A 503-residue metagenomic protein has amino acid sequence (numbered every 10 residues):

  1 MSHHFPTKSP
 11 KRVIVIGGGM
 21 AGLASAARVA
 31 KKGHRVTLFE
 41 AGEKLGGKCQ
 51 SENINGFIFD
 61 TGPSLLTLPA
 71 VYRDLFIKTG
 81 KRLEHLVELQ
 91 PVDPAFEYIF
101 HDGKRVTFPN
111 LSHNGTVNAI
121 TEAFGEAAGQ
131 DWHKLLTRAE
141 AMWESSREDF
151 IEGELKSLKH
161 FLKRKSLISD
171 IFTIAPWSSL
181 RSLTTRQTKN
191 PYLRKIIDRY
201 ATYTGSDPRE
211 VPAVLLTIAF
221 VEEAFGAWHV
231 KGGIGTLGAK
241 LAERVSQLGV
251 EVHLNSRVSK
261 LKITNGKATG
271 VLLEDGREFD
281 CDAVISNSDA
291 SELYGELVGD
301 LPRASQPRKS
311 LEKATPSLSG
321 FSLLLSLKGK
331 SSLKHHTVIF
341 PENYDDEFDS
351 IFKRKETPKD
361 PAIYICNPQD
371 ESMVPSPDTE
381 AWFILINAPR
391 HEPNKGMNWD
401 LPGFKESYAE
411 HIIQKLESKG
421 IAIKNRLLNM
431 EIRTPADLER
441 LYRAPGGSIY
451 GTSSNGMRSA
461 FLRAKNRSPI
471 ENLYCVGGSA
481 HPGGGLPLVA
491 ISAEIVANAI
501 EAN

Functional and structural regions predicted by a protein language model:
F5-S145, T452-S454: N-terminal glycine-rich phosphate/pyrophosphate-binding loop and immediately adjacent elements
P63, G478-I500: A conserved FAD-binding loop/helix module that cradles the flavin
H101-V211: Rossmann-like flavin
N190-T204, P358-C366, A422-P482: A glycine-rich dinucleotide-binding beta-alpha-beta segment and adjacent secondary-structure elements that constitute
K195-A224, W228, S468-E471: Active-site-adjacent "gating/activation" loops or surface patches in catalytic cores
T217-A268: Helical element adjacent to the flavin cofactor pocket in flavoenzyme catalytic cores
S259-S376: Mid-domain catalytic core of redox enzymes that form a hydrophobic substrate pocket/lid adjacent to a catalytic redox
K328-E439: C-terminal segments that line or cap access tunnels to active or ligand-binding sites in enzymes and enzyme-associated
